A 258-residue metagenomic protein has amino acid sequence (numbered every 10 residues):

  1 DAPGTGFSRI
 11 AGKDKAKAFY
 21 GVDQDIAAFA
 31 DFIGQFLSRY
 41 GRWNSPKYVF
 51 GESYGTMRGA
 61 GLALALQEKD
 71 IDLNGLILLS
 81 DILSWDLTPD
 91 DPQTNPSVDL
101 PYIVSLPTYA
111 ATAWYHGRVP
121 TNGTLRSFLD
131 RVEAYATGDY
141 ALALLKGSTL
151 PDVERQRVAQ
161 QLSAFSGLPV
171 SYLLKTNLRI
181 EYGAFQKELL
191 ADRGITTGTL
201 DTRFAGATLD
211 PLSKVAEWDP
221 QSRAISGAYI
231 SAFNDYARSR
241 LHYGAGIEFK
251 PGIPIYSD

Functional and structural regions predicted by a protein language model:
D1, Y48, G75-I77: Residue in the alpha/beta-hydrolase core beta-strand immediately N-terminal to the catalytic nucleophile
D1-R39: Cap/lid segment of the alpha/beta-hydrolase catalytic domain
F36-W43, K69-D70: Surface-exposed acidic, glycine-flexible loop patches that form ligand/cofactor-binding and adhesion interfaces
G41-Y54: Alpha/beta-hydrolase fold nucleophile elbow
G55-A60: Catalytic nucleophile loop
G61-A65: Active-site signature of alpha/beta-hydrolase-fold catalytic machinery across serine- and Asp/Cys-nucleophile hydrolases
L66-V170: A catalytic-pocket lid/entrance helix-loop region that shapes and gates access to the active site across common
G147-D258: Alpha/beta-hydrolase fold catalytic core
